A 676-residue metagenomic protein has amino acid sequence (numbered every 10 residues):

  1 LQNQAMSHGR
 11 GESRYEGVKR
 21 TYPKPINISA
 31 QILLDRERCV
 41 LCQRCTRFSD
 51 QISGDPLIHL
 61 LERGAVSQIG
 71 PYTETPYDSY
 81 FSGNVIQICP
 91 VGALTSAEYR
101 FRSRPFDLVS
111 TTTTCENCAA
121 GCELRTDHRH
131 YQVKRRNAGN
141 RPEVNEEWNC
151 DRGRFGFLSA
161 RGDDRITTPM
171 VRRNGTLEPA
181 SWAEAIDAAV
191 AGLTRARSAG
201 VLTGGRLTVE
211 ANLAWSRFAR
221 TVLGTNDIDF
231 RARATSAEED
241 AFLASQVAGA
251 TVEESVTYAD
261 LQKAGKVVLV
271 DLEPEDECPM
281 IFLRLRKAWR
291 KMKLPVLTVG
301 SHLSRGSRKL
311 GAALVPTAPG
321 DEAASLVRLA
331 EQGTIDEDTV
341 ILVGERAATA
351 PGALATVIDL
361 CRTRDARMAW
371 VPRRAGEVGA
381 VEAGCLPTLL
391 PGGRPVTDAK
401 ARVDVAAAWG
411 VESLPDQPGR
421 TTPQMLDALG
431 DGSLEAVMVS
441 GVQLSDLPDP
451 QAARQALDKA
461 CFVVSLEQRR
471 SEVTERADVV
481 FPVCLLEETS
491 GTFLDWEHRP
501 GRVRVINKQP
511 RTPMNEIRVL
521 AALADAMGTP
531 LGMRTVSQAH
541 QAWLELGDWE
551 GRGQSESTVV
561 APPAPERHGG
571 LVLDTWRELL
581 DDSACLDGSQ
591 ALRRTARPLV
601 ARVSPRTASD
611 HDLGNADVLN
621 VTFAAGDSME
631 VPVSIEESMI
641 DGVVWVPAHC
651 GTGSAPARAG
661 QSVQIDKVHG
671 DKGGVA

Functional and structural regions predicted by a protein language model:
L1-L329, E345, R606-A608, N620 (+3 more regions): N-terminal export/assembly segments and adjacent metallocofactor-ligating motifs of anaerobic energy-metabolism
H130-E147, R152-R161, P169-V171, S181 (+6 more regions): Long hydrophobic segments that form regular secondary structure
A199-T203, V267, E337-V343, L434-V439: Generic beta-sheet signal
S216, V256, K263, L269 (+4 more regions): A cross-kingdom feature strongest in bacterial/archaeal respiratory oxidoreductases
E238-A241, S307-K309, A323-R328, G379-A380 (+2 more regions): Short, charged, surface-exposed secondary-structure boundary motifs
A244-G265, P316-G333, V340, C385-D404 (+2 more regions): A polyampholytic, Gly/Pro-enriched intrinsically disordered region
S301-H302, R308-Q332, V343-E345, A353-D359 (+4 more regions): Short alpha-helices
V340-P423, G430, E497, D574: A glycine-rich, hydrophobic/aromatic-adjacent loop/helix-cap motif
